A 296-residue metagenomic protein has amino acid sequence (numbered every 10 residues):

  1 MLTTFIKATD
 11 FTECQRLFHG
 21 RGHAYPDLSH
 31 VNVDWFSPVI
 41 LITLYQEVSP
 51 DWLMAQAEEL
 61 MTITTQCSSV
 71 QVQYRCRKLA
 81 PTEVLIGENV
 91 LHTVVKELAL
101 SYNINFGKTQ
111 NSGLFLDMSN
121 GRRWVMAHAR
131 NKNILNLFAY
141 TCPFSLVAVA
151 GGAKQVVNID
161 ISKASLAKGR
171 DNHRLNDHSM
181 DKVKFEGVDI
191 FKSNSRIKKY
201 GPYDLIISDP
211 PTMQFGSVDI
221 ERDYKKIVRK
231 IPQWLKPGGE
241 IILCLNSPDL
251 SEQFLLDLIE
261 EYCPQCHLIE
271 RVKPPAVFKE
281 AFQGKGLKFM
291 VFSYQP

Functional and structural regions predicted by a protein language model:
M1-S37: Non-catalytic accessory regions of SAM-dependent methyltransferases
A24-D34, P50-F115: Non-catalytic substrate-recognition/targeting regions of SAM-dependent transferases
N131-Y140: Conserved class I S-adenosyl-L-methionine
T141-A153: Conserved SAM-binding loop of SAM-dependent methyltransferases across substrates and taxa, primarily the Class I
Q155-D160: Conserved SAM-binding motif I beta-strand of class I
I161-I207: S-adenosyl-L-methionine
I190-Y262: S-adenosylmethionine
L255-P296: Class I S-adenosyl-L-methionine
